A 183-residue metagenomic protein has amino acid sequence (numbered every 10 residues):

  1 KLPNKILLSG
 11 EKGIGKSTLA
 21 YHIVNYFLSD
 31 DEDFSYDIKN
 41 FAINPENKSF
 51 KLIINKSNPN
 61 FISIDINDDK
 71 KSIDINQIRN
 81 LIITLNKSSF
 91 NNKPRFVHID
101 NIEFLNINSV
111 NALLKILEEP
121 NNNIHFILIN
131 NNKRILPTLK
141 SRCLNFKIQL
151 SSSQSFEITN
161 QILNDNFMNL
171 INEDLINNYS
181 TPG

Functional and structural regions predicted by a protein language model:
K1-N108: Clamp-loader machinery-focused feature within the broader ASCE/P-loop NTPase space
I66-G183: Non-catalytic interfacial helical region
